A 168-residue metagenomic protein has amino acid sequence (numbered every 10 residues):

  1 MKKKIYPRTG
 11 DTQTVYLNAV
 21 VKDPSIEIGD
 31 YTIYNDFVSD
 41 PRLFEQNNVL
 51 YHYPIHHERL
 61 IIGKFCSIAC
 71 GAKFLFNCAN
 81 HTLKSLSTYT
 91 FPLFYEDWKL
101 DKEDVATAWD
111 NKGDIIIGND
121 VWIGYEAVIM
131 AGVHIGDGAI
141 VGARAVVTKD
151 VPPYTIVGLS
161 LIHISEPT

Functional and structural regions predicted by a protein language model:
M1-I26, F91: Extended, small-residue-rich solenoid/repeat segments and analogous flexible loops that form exposed scaffolds
L17-N18, L83, T88, T148 (+2 more regions): Generic secondary-structure boundary/loop-capping signal
I26, I33-V133: Flexible, glycine/small-residue-enriched loop-and-beta-strand segment within the central core of proteins
E27-G29, I33-Y34, I140, G158: A structural signal for short, well-ordered beta-strand segments and their strand-loop junctions that often border
Y31, G63-F65, G138-R144: Outer-envelope exported proteins of Gram-negative bacteria
T32, T148, T168: Ser/Thr-centric signal marking residues that sit in or immediately flank functional binding/regulatory motifs
D120, E126, G132-D150, I156-L159: Basic (Lys/Arg-enriched) interaction patch that binds polyanionic ligands
I162-T168: Conserved small/polar residues in nucleotide/adenosyl-binding loops
